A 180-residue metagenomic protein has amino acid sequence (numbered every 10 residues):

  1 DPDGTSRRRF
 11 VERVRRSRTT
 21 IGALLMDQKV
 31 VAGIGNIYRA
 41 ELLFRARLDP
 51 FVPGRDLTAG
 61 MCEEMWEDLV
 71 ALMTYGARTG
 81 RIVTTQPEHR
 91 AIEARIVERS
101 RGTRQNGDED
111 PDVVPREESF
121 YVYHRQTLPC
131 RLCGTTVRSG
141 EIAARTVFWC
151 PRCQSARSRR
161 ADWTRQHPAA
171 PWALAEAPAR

Functional and structural regions predicted by a protein language model:
T5-R9: An acidic intrinsically disordered interaction segment
F10-R180: Basic, nucleic-acid-binding surfaces and adjacent catalytic neighborhoods in DNA/RNA-processing proteins
